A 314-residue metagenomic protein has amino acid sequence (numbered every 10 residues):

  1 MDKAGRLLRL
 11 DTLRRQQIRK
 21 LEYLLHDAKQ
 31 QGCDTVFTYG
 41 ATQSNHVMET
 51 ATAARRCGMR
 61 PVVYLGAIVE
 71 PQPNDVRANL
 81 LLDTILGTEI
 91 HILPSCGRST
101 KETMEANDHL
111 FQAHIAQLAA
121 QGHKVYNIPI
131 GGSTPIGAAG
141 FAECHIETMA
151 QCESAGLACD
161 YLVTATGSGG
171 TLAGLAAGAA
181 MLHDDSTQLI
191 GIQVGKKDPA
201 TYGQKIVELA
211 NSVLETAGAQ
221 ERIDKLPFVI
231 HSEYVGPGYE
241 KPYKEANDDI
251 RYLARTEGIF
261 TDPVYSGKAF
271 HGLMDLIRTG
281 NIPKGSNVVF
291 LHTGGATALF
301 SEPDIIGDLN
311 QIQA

Functional and structural regions predicted by a protein language model:
M1-A314: PLP-dependent amino-acid enzyme catalytic core
